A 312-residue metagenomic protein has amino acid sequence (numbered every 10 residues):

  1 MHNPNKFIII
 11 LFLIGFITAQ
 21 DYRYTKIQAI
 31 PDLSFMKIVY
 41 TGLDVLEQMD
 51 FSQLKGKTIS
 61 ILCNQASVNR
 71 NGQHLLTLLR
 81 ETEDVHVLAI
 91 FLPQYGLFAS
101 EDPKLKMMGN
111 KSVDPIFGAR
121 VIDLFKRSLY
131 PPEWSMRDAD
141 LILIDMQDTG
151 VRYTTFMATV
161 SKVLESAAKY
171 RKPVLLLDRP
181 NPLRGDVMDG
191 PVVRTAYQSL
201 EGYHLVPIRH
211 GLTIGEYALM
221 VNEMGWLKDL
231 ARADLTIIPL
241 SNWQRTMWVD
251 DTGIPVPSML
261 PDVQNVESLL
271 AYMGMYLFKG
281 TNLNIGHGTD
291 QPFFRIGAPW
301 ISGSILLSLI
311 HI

Functional and structural regions predicted by a protein language model:
M1-A29: Bacterial Sec-dependent N-terminal signal peptides
I38-V85: N-terminal phosphate-binding or glycine-rich loops at protein starts, especially the Walker A/P-loop of NTPases
H86-G96, L177: Short internal beta-strands
A99-P103, L175-Y197: Glycine-rich, charge-decorated loop segments at or immediately adjacent to ligand/cofactor-binding or catalytic sites
P103, M107-D138, V151: Glycine-rich oxoanion-binding loops at beta->alpha junctions
D148-V160: Glycine/threonine-rich flexible loop motifs
Q198-Y272: Conserved anion/nucleotide-ligand pocket segment
I310-I312: Conserved small/polar residues in nucleotide/adenosyl-binding loops
